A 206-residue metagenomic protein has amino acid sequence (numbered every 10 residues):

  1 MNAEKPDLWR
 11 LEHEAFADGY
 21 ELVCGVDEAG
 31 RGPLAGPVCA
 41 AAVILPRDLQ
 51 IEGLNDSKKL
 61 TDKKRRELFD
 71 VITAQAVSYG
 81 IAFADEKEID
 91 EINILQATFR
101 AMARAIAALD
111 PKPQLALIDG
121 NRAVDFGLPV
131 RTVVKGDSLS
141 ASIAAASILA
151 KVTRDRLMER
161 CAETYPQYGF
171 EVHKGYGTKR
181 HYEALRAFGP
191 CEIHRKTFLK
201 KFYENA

Functional and structural regions predicted by a protein language model:
M1-A206: RNase H-like, Mg2+-dependent phosphodiesterase core, and more generally RNA phosphate-backbone-engaging helix-loop
